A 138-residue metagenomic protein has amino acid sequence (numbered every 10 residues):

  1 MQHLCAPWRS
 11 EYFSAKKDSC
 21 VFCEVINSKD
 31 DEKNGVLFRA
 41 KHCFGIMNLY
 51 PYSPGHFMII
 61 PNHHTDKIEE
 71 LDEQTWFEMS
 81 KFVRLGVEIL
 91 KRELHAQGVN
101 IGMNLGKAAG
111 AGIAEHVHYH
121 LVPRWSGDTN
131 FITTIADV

Functional and structural regions predicted by a protein language model:
M1-V138: HIT superfamily nucleotide-processing domains
